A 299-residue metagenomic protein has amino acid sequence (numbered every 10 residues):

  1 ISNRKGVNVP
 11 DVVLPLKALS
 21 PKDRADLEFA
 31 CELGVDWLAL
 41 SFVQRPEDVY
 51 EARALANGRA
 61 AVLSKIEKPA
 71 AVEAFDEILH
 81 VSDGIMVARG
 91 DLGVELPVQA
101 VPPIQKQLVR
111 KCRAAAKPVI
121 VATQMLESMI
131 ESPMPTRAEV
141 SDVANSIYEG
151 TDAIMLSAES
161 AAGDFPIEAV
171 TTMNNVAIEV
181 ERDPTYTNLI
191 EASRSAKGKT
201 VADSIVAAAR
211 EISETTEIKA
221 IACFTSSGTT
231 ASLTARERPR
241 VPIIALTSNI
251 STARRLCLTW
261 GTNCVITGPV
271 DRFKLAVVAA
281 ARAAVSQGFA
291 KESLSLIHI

Functional and structural regions predicted by a protein language model:
I1-L27, N263-I266, A279-A283: Beta-strand/loop-dominated core regions that host nucleotide or nucleotide-derived cofactor-binding catalytic loops
P10-T123, M129-V140, I147: Conserved alpha/beta-domain cores
P15, L63, A114, M173-R210: Long, charged amphipathic helices and adjacent flexible linkers at domain junctions
E32, A54-G58, D83-G84, V109-K117 (+8 more regions): Generic secondary-structure signature for well-ordered alpha-helical cores
L33-D36, P46, I66-K68, S204-I218 (+1 more regions): Phosphate-interacting basic helix/loop segments used at nucleotide- and nucleic-acid interfaces
G93-V94, M125-E139, A153-F165, I190-R194 (+2 more regions): Short beta-alpha connecting loops at secondary-structure transitions that line or flank enzyme active sites
T230-S232, R238-A276: Nucleotide-binding motor/catalytic cores of P-loop/tubulin-like NTPases across gene-expression machines
I297-I299: Conserved small/polar residues in nucleotide/adenosyl-binding loops
